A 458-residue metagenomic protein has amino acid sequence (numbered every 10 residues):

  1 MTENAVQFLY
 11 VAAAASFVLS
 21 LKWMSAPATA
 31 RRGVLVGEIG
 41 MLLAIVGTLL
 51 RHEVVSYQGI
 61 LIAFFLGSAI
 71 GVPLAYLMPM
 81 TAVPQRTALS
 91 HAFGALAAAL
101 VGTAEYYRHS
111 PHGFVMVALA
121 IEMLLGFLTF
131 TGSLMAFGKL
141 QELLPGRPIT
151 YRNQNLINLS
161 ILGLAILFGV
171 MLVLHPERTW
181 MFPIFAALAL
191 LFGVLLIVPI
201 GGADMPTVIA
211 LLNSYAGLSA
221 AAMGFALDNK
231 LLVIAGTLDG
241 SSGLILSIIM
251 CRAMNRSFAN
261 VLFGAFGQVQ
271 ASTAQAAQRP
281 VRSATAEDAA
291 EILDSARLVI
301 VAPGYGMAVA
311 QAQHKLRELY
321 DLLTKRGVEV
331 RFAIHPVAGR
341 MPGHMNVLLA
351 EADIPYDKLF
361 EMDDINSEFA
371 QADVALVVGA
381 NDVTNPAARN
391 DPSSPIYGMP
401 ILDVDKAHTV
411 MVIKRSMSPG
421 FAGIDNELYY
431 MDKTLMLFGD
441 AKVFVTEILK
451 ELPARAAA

Functional and structural regions predicted by a protein language model:
M1-A14, R51-A69, V115-F130, P176-L188: Structural signature of hydrophobic alpha-helical transmembrane segments
A15-R31, S68-T87, S133-P148, F192-M205 (+1 more regions): C-terminal ends of transmembrane helices
R31-G40, I60-F64, A82-G94, P148-S160 (+1 more regions): Cytoplasmic-side transmembrane-helix entry/capping segments in multi-pass membrane proteins
T48-L61, P73-P84, L100-G113, K139 (+1 more regions): Transmembrane alpha-helix boundary signature
S68-P73, A92-Y107, L119-M135, I249: Mid-bilayer segments of alpha-helical transmembrane spans in multi-pass integral membrane proteins that mediate
A104-H112, L174-W180, G202, T207 (+1 more regions): Transmembrane helix-loop junctions at the membrane interface of multipass transporters and ion channels
L238-A296: Membrane-interfacial segments at transmembrane helix termini in multi-pass membrane proteins
R279-A457: Structured cytosolic domains appended to multi-pass membrane proteins
